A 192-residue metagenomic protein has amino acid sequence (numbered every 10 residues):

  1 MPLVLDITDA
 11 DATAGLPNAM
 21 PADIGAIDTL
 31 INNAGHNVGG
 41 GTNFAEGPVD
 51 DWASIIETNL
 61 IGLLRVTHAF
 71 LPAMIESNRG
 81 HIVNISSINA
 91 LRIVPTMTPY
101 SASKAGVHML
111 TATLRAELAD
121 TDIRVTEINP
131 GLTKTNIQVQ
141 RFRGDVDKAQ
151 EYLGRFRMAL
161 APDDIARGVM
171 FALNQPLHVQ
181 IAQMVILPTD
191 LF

Functional and structural regions predicted by a protein language model:
V4-G15, V49: The beta1-alpha1 cofactor-binding region of Rossmann-like NAD(H)/NADP(H)-dependent oxidoreductases
G41-F44, P48-A53: Substrate-binding pocket helix/loop in short-chain dehydrogenase/reductase
T67, S103: Active-site helix of classical SDR
P72, A116-A119: Alpha-helical segment proximal to the catalytic Tyr-Lys
S87: Residue(s) in the substrate-gating loop at a strand-loop-helix junction that position the organic substrate next
V94-T98, R157: Active-site loop immediately N-terminal to the catalytic Tyr-X3-Lys motif of short-chain dehydrogenase/reductase
E127-I128, D147-F192: C-terminal helical subdomain
